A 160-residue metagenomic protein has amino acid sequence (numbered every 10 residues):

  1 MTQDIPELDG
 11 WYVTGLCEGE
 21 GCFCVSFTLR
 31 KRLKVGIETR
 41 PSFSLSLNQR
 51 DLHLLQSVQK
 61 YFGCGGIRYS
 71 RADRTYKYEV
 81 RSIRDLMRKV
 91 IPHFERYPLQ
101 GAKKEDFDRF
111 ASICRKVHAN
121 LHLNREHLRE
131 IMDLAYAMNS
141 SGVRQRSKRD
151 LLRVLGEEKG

Functional and structural regions predicted by a protein language model:
M1-G160: Sequence-level preference for short, compositionally simple segments enriched in small aliphatic or small polar residues
